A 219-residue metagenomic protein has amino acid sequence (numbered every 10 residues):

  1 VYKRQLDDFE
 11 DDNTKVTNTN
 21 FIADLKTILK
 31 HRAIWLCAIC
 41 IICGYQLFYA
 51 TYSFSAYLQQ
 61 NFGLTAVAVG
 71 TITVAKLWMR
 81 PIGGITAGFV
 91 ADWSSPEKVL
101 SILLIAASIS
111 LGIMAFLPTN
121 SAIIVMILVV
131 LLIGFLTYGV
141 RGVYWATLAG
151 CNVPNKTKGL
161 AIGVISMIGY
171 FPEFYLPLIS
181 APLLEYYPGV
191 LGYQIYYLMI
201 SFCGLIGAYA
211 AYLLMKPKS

Functional and structural regions predicted by a protein language model:
V1-Y2: Short, small-residue-biased leader/transition segments that mark boundaries at the very start of proteins
Q5-C37: Juxtamembrane intracellular "pre-TM" segments in multi-pass secondary transporters
H31-A87, R141, L176-P177: Extracytoplasmic gate region of multi-pass secondary transporters
D92-I105: Cytoplasmic membrane-interface "Motif A"-like loop-to-helix N-cap segments of 12-TM Major Facilitator Superfamily
A106-T119: C-terminal ends and interior cores of transmembrane alpha-helices in multi-pass membrane transporters/permeases
G139-V153: Intracellular juxtamembrane helix-capping segments at the cytosolic ends of symmetry-related transmembrane helices
N152-P188: A late C-terminal transmembrane helix in Major Facilitator Superfamily
S180-G204: A membrane-interface helix-boundary motif in multi-pass transporters
